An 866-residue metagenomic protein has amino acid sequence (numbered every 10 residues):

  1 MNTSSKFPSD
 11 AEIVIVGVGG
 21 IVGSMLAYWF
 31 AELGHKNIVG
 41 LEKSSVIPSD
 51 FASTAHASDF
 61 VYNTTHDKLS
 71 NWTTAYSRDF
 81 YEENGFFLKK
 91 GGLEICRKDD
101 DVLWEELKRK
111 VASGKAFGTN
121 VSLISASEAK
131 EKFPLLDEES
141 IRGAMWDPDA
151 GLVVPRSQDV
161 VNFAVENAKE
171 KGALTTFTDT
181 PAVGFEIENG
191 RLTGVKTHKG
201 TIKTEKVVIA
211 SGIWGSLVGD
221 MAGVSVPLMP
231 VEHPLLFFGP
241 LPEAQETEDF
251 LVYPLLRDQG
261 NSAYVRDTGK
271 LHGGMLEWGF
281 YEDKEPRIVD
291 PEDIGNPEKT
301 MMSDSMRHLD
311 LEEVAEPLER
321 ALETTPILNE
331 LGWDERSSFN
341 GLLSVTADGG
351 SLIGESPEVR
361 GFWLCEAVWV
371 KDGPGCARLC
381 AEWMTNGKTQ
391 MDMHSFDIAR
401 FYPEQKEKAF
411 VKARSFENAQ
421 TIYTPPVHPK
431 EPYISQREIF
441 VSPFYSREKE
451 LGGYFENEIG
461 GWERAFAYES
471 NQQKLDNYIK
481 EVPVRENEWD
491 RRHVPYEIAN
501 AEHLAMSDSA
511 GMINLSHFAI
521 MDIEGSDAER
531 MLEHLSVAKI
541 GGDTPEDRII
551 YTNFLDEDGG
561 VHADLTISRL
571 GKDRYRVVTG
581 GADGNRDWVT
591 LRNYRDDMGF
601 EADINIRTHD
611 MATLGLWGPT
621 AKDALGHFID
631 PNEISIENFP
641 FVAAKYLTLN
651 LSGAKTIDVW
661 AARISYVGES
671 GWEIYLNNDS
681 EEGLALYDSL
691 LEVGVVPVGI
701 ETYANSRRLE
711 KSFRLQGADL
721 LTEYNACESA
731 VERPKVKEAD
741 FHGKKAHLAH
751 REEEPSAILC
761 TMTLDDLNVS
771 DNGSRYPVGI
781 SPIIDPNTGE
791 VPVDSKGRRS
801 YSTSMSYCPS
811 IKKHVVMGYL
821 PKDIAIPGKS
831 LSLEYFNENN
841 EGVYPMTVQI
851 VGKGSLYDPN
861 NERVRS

Functional and structural regions predicted by a protein language model:
A11-V39: N-terminal Rossmann-like FAD-binding beta1-loop-alpha1 element of flavoenzymes
M25, Y62, E83, F185-L309 (+5 more regions): Flavin-dependent oxidoreductases
A31-S53: Glycine-rich FAD pyrophosphate-binding loop
A57-K132, G260-V265, H272-G274, S305 (+1 more regions): Dinucleotide-binding Rossmann-like beta1-alpha1 core, especially the glycine-rich loop that anchors the ADP
F60, H66, L152, S262 (+4 more regions): Glycine-rich phosphate/pyrophosphate-binding beta-alpha loops
D79, E83, L88, D99-K171 (+4 more regions): Flavin (FAD/FMN) cofactor-binding and adjacent substrate-gating region of FAD-dependent oxidoreductase domains
G260, T300, D304-H428, P432-Q436: C-terminal catalytic lobe of FAD-dependent flavoproteins
P403-S866: Glycine/proline-enriched, intrinsically flexible loops and inter-domain linkers
